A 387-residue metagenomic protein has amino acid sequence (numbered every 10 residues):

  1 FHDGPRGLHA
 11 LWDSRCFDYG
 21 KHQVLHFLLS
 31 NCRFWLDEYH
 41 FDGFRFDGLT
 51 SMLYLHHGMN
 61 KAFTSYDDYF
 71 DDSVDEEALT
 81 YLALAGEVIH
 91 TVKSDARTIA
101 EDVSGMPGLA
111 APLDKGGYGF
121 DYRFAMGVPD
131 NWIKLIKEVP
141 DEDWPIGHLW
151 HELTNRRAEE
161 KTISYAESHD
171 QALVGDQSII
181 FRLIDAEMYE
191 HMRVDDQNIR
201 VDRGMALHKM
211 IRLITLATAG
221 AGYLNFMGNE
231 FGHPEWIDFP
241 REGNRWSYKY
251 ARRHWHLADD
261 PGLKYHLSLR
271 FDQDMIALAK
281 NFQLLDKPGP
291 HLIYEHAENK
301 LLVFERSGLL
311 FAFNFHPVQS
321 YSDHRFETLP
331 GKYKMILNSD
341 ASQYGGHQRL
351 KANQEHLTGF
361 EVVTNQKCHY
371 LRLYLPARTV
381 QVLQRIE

Functional and structural regions predicted by a protein language model:
F1-V74, L357, L373: Substrate-binding/active-site clefts of carbohydrate-active enzymes
L8-Y19, S65-Y66, L183-R200, K249-D259 (+1 more regions): Short glycine/proline-rich turn/loop motifs
V24-W35, Y81, A85, L207-I214 (+1 more regions): Alpha-helical packing segments of well-folded alpha/beta enzyme cores
Y39, D47, F315-V318, A377-R385: Conserved beta-strand->loop/alpha-helix structural units within folded catalytic cores of enzymes with alpha/beta
H40-D42, H57-E242, W246-Y248, K280-H324 (+2 more regions): Conserved alpha/beta catalytic core and glycan-binding cleft of carbohydrate-active enzymes
G86-E87, K93-S94, R252-L292, A377 (+1 more regions): Aromatic- and carboxylate-lined catalytic core of secreted/periplasmic carbohydrate-active enzymes
M275, R325-T358: C-terminal accessory region downstream of the catalytic core in glycan-modifying enzymes
S307, N353-E387: C-terminal beta-strand-rich structural cap/linker in extracellular carbohydrate-active enzymes
